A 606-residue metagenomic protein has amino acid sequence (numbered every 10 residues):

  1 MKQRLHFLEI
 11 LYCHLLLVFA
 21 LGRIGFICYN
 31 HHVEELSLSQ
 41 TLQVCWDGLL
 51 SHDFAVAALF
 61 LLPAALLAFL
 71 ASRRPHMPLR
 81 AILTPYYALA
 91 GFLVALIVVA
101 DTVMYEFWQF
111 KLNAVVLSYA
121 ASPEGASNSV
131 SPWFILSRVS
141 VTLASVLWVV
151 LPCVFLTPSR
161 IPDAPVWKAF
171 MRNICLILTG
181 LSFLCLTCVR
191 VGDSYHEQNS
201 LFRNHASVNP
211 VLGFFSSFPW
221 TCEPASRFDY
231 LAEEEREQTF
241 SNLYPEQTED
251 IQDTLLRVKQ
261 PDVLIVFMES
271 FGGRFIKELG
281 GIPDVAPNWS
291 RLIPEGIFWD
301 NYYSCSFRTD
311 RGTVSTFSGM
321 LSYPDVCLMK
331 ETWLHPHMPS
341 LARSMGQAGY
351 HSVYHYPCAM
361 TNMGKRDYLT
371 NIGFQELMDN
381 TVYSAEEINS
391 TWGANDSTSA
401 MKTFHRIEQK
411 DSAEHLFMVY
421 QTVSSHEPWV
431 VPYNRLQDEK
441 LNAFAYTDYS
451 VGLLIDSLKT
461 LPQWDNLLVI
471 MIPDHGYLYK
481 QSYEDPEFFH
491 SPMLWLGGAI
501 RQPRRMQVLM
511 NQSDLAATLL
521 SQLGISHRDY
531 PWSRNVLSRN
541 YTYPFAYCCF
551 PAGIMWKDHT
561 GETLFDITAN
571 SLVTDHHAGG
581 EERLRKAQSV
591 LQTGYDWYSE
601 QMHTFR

Functional and structural regions predicted by a protein language model:
K2-W220: Transmembrane and membrane-interface helices of multi-pass, inner-membrane envelope-modifying transferases
Q3, Q43, K168-N173, Q238-S241 (+4 more regions): Polar/charged alpha-helical tracts
L11, Q40, L79-L89, R138-V139 (+9 more regions): Generic detection of long, well-ordered alpha-helical segments
D53, S129, F155, S217 (+6 more regions): Residues that form generic nucleotide/phosphate-binding pockets
P78, G125, I135, V166 (+7 more regions): Exposed alpha-helical structural elements
V189-P531, Y541-P544, C548-P551: Soluble catalytic regions of membrane-associated enzymes that act on cell-envelope and secretory-pathway components
I500-R606: Membrane-interface soluble catalytic domains
